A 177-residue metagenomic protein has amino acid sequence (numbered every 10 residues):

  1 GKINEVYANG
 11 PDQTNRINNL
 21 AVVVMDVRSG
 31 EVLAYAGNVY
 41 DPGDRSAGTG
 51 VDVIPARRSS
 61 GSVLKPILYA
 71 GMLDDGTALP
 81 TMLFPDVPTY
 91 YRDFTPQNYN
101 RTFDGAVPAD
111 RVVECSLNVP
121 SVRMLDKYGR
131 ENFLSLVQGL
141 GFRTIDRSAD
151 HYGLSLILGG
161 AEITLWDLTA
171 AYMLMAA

Functional and structural regions predicted by a protein language model:
G1-R58, S62-V63, D75, L79 (+1 more regions): Periplasmic/cell-envelope proteins involved in peptidoglycan metabolism and beta-lactam response
N4, A70-T77, D126, A170-A176: Short glycine/serine- and small hydrophobic-enriched flexible loop segments
Q13-N18, F84, S148-H151: Short, glycine-/polar-rich solvent-exposed loops and beta-turns at beta-strand/coil boundaries
A21-V24, L33-Y35, M82-P85, R111 (+4 more regions): Structural recognition of the beta-strand scaffold that forms the well-ordered cores of secreted hydrolase catalytic
R28, A78-F133, I163, A177: Conserved catalytic neighborhood of penicillin-recognizing serine enzymes
G30, V63-M72, F84, V112 (+2 more regions): Residue-level preference for non-acidic, small/hydrophobic
G48-I54, D104-V107, E114-S121, D150-I157: Flexible glycine/proline-enriched surface loops and loop-helix/loop-strand junctions
F142-A177: Active-site-proximal helix/loop microenvironment of the serine DD-peptidase/beta-lactamase transpeptidase fold
